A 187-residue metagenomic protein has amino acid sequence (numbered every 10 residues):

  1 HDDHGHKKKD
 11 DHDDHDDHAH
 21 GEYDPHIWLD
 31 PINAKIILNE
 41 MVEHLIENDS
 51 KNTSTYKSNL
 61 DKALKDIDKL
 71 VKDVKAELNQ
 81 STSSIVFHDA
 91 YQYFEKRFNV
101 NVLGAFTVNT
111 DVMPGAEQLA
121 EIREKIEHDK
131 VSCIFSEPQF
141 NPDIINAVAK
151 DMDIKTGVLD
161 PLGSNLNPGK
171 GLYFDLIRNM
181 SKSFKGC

Functional and structural regions predicted by a protein language model:
H1-C187: Extracytoplasmic metal-acquisition and chelation regions
